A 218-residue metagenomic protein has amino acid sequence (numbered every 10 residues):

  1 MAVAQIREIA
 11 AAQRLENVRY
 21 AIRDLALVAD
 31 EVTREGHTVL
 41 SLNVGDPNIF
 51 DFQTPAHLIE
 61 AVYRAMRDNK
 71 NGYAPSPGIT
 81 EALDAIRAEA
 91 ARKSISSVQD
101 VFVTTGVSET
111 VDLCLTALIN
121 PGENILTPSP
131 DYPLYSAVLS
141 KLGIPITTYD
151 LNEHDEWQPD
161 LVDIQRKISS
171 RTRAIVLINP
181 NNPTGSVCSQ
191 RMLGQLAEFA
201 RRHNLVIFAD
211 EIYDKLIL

Functional and structural regions predicted by a protein language model:
A2-G106, L113: N-terminal small-domain helix-loop-helix segment of the aminotransferase-like
S41, L126-T127, F208: A structural signal for short, well-ordered beta-strand segments and their strand-loop junctions that often border
R67-R202, D214-L216: Conserved core of the PLP fold type I
N179, I207-F208: Residue-level marker for buried hydrophobic side chains located in beta-strands that build the well-ordered beta-sheet
E211: Walker B catalytic acidic pair
